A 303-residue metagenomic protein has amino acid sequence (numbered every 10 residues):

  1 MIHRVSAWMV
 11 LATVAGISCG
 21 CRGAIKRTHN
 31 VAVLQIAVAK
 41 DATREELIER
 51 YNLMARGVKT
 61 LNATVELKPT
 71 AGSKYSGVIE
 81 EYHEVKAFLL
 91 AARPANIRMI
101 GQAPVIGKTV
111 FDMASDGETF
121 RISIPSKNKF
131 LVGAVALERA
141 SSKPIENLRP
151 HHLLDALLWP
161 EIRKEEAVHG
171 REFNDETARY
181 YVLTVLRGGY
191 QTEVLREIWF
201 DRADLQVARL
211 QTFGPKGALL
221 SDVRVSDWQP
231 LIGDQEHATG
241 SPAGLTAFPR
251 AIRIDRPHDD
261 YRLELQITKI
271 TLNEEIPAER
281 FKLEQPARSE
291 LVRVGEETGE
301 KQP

Functional and structural regions predicted by a protein language model:
M1-C21: Sec-dependent bacterial lipoprotein signal peptides
C21-E84, E296-P303: N-terminal leader/targeting segments and the immediate start of mature chains
R22-G23, A167-T298: Gly/Pro-enriched, hydrophobic low-complexity segments that function as extracytoplasmic propeptides/linkers
E45-L47, I124-R196: Flexible, processing/modification-adjacent segments and terminal tails in exported/periplasmic/extracellular proteins
I48-Y51, K86-A92, M113, V223-G240: Extended lipid/amphipathic-ligand handling interfaces
N52-L61, E80-Y82, L90-I97, M113 (+4 more regions): Edge/loop elements at the starts and ends of beta-strands within beta-rich repeat scaffolds
L67-F111: Post-signal peptide N-terminal segment of secreted/secretory-pathway proteins
P94-H152, S289: An acidic-aromatic
